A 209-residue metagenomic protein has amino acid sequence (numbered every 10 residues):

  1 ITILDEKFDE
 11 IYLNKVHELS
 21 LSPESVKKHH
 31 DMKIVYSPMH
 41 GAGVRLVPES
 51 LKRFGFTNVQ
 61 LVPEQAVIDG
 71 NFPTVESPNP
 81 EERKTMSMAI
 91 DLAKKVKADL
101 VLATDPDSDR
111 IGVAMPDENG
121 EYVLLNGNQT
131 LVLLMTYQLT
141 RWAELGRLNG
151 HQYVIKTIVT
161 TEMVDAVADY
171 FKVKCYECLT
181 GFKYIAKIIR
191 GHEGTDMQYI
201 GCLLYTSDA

Functional and structural regions predicted by a protein language model:
I1-K7, D117-L204: Proline/glycine-rich low-complexity loops and linkers
I1-T85, D91-A93: Gly/Ser/Thr-enriched, mixed-charge loops and adjacent short helices that form phosphate/oxyanion-binding elements
V35, D99-A103, Y199-G201: Short glycine-aspartate micro-motif
P38-V44, S108-R110, T160-E162: Gly/Ser/Thr-rich loops at beta-strand to alpha-helix junctions that form or flank small-molecule/cofactor-binding
R45-S50, N71-V75, I111-D117, V164-Y170 (+1 more regions): Short acidic, glycine/serine/threonine-rich loops at helix termini
P80-A103, Y153, E162, E177-K187: Phosphate/diphosphate-binding loops
Y205-A209: Conserved small/polar residues in nucleotide/adenosyl-binding loops
